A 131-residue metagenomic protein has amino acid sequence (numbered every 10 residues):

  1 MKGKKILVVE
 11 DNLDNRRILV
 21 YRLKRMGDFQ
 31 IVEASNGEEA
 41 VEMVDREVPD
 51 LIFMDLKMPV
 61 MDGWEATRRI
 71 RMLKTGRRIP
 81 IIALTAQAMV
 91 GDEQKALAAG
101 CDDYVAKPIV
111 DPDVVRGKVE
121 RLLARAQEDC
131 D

Functional and structural regions predicted by a protein language model:
E10: Conserved acidic carboxylate
L13-V32: Two-component/phosphorelay signaling modules centered on CheY-like receiver
A34-E38, E93: Conserved Asp/Asn-Gly motif in the active-site loop of CheY-like receiver
E47-F53: Active-site beta3 strand of CheY-like receiver
M58: Receiver (REC) domain active-site loop signature in two-component systems and cognate sites in sensor histidine kinases
